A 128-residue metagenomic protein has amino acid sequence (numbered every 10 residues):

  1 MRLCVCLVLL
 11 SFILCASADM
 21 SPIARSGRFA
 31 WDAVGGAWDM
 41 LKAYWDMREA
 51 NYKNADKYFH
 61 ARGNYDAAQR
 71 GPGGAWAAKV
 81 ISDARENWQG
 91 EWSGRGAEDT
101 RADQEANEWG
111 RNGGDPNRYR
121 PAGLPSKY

Functional and structural regions predicted by a protein language model:
R2-Y128: Intrinsically disordered, low-complexity, mixed-charge
